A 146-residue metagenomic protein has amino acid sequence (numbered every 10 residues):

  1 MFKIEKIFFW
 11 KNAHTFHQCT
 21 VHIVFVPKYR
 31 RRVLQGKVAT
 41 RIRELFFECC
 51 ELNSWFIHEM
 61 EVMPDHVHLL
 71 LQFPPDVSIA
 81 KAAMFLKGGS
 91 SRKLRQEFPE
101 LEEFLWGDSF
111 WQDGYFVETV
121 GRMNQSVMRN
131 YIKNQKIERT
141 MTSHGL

Functional and structural regions predicted by a protein language model:
M1-L146: Basic nucleic-acid-binding interfaces
